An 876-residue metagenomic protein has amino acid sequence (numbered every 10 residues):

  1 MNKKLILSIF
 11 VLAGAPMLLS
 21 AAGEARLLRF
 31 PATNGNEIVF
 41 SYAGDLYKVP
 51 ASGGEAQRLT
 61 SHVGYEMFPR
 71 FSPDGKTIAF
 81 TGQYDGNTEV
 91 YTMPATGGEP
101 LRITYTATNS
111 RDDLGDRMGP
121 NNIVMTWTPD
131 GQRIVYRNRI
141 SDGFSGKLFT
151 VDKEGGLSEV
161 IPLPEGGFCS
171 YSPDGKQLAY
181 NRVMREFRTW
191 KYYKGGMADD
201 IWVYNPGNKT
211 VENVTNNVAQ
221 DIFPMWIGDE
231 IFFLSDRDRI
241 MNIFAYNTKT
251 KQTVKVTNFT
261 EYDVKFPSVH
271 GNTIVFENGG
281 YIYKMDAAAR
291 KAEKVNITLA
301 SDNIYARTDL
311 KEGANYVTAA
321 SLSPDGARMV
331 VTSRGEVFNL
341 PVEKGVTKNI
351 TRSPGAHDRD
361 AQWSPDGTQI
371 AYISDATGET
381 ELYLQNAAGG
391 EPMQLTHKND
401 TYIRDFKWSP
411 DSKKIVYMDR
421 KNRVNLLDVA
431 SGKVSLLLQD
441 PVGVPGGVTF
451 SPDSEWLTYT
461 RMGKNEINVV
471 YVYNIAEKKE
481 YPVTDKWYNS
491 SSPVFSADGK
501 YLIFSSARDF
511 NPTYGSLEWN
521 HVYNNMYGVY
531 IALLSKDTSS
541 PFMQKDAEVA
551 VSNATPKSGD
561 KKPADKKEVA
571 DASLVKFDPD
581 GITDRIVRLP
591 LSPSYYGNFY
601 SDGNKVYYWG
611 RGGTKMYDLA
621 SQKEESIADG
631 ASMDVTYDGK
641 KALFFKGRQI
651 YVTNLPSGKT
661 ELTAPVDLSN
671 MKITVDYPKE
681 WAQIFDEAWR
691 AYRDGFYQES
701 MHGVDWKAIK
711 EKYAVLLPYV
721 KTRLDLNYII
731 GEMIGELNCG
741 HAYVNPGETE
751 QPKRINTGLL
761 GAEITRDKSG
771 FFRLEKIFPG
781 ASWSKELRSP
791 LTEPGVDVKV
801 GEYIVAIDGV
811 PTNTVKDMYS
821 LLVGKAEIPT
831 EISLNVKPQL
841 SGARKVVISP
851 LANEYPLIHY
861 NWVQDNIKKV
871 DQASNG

Functional and structural regions predicted by a protein language model:
A22, S41-Y47, H62-E66, A79-Y91 (+28 more regions): A flexible loop/linker signature enriched in serine peptidases of the S9 family
A22-L28, G54-A56, S301-V317, V575-S592: A short helix->beta-strand "capping" segment at the edge of beta-propeller domains
G23-V49, Y316-G335, P590-Y607, R611: Beta-strand-rich domains and repeat architectures in extracellular enzymes and scaffolds, especially beta-propellers
A32-G35, P69-T77, M125-R133, C169-Q177 (+9 more regions): Blade-terminus and WD-like Trp-Asp/Gly-His loop motifs, strongest in beta-propeller folds
N296, A300-Y305, G658-E680, S784-S789 (+1 more regions): C-terminal, low-ordered peptide segments at domain boundaries
L662-L737, H741-Y743, W783: Terminal targeting/pro-maturation regions of precursor/exported proteins
P718-R773, A843-I848, N853-I867: Extended, small/polar residue-biased N-terminal targeting/export presequences and adjacent propeptide/linker tracts
I755-A806, V810-T814: PDZ/PDZ-like domain segments forming the peptide/carboxylate-binding groove, activating on the N-terminal beta-strands
